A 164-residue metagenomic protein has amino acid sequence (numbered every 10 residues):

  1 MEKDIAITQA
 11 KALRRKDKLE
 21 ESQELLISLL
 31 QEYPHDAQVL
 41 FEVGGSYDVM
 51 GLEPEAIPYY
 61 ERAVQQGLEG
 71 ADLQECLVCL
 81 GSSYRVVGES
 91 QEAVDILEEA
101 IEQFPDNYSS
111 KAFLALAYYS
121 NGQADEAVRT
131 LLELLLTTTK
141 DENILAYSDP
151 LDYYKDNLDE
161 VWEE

Functional and structural regions predicted by a protein language model:
D4, Q38, A71-E75, S109 (+1 more regions): Start-of-helix register in tetratricopeptide repeats
P34, L68-A71, P105, T139: Short coil turns that delineate tetratricopeptide repeat
Y60, V64-Q65, Y119-E142, D152: TPR/TPR-like (Sel1-like) alpha-helical repeat modules
